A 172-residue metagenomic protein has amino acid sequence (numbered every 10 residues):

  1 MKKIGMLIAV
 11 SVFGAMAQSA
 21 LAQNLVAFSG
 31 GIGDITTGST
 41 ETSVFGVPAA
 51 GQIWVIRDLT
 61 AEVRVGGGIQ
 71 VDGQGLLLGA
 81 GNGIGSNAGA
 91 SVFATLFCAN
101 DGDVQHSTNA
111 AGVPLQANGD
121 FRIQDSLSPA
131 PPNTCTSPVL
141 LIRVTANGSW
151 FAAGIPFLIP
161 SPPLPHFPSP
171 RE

Functional and structural regions predicted by a protein language model:
M1-I4: Positively charged n-region of N-terminal signal peptides that target proteins for export
L7-M16: Bacterial N-terminal signal peptides
L21-V65, S161-H166, R171-E172: N-terminal segment immediately downstream of the Sec signal-peptide cleavage site in secreted/extracellular proteins
V71-G73: Aromatic/hydrophobic beta-strand junction motif of beta-rich domains
G75-G85: Short amphipathic, basic-aromatic surface patches that mediate peripheral association with negatively charged
I84-V92: Short coil-to-beta strand junction motifs in C2/discoidin
F93-F97: Beta-strand signatures of extracellular beta-sandwich domains
G102-E172: Helix-rich interaction surfaces within compact, conserved domain-sized segments that mediate assembly or partner
